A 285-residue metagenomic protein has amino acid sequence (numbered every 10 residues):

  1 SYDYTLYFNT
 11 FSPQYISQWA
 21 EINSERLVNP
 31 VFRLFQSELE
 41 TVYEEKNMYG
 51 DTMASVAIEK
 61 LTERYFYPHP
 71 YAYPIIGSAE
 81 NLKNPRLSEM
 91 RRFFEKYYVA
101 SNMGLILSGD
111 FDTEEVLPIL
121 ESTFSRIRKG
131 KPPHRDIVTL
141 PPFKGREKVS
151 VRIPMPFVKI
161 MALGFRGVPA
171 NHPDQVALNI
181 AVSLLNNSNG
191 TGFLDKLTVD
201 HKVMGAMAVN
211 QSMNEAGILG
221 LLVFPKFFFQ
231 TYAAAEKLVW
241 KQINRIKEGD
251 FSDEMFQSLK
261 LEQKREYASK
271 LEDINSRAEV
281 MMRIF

Functional and structural regions predicted by a protein language model:
S1, L163, P173-L185, G192-L197: Active/ligand-binding-proximal structured segments within catalytic/core domains that scaffold catalytic residues
S1-E25, V56-E80, N102-S108, K159-P169 (+1 more regions): M16 family metallopeptidases and their MPP-like homologs
Y2-F8, Q36-M48: Short, glycine/charge-rich beta-strand/loop segments that flank catalytic centers and engage negatively charged groups
Y67-P68, I75, G104-P169, K270: An aromatic/glycine/proline-enriched structural segment found at the starts of mature extracellular/organellar domains
E95-Y97, L140-P141, R152-I153, N210-M213: Replace "in large, NTP-powered and nucleic-acid-processing enzymes" with "in large, NTP-powered factors and other
V99-G104, V176: Short, surface-exposed connector motifs at secondary-structure boundaries
